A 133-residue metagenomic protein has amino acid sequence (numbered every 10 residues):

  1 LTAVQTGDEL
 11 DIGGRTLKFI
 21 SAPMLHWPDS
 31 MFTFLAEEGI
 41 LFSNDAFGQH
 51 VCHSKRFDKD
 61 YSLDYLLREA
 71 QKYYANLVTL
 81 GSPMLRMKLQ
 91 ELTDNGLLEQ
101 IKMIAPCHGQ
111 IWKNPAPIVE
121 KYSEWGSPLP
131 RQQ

Functional and structural regions predicted by a protein language model:
L1-A3, F32, A70, Q133: Generic preference for hydrophobic/aromatic residues in regular secondary structure cores
L1-D11: Active-site HxH/HxHxD metal-binding segment of metal-dependent hydrolases
I12, L35-E37, Q132: Short, surface-exposed, charge-dense and proline/glycine-enriched linear segments
T16-N114: Metallo-beta-lactamase
H108-R131: Terminal amphipathic helices with adjacent charged low-complexity linkers/tails
